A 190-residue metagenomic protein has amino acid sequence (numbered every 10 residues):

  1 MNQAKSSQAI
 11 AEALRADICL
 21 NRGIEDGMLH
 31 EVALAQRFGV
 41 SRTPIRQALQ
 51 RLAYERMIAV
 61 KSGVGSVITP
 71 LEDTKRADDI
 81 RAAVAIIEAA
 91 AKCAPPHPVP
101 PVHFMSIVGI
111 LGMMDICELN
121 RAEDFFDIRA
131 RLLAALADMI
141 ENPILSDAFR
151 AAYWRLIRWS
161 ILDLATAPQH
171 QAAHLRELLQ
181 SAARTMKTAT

Functional and structural regions predicted by a protein language model:
M1-P96: Short linear motifs at protein or domain termini
S7, A11, A130, Q180-A183: An amphipathic alpha-helix signature
L14, M113-M114, E177-A182: Generic hydrophobic alpha-helical segments
E31, I140-P143, T185: Short loop-to-helix capping motifs
I80-I87, F104-V108, A172-R176: Hydrophobic faces of stable alpha-helices that mediate helix-helix packing
P100-D163, L175, T190: Conserved amphipathic alpha-helical segments that form helical-bundle/coiled-coil interaction surfaces
L164-T190: C-terminal regulatory/effector modules of DNA-binding transcriptional regulators
